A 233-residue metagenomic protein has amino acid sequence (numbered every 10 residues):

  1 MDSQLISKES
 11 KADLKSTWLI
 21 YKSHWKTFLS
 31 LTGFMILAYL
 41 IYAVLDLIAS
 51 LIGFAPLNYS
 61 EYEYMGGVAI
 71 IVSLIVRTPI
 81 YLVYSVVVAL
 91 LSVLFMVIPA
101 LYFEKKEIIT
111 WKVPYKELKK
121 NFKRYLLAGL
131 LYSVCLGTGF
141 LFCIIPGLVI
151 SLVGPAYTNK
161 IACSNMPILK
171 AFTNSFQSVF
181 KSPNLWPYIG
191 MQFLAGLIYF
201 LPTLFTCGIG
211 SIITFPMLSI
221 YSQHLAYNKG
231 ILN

Functional and structural regions predicted by a protein language model:
M1-L5: Short, contiguous pre-domain boundary segments
S7-A38, W111-T138, V153-P202: Interfacial aromatic "cap" segments that immediately flank transmembrane helices in multipass membrane proteins
S7-K105, S133: Short, small/hydrophobic-residue-rich motifs at membrane-helix boundaries and re-entrant hairpins of integral membrane
A38-Y39, A43-D46, S50-L51, F142 (+1 more regions): Outer-membrane beta-barrel domain signature
A49, S175-K181, T206-C207, Q223: A general structural signal for short secondary-structure boundary/capping elements
E63-G67, Y115, F176, S222 (+1 more regions): Conserved protein kinase catalytic domain
I71-K105, S133-L169, F200-N233: Selective recognition of hydrophobic, aromatic-rich stretches within alpha-helical transmembrane segments of polytopic
